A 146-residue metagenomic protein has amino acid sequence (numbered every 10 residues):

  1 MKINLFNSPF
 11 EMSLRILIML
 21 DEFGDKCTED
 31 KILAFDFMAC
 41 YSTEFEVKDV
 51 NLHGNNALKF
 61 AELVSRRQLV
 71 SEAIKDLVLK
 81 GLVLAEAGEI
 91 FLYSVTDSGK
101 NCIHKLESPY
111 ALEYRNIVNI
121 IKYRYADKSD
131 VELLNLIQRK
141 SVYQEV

Functional and structural regions predicted by a protein language model:
M1-K59: Short, amphipathic alpha-helical interface elements at domain boundaries that mediate macromolecular binding
I3-N7, E11-M12, L82, L133 (+2 more regions): Intrinsically disordered, low-complexity, basic-enriched segments
S42-E46, G81-L84, L106, Y110: Amphipathic alpha-helical interaction segments
A61-L63, A111: Accessory DNA-binding and partner-docking regions appended to nucleic-acid-acting proteins, especially the terminal
R67, A73, T96-S98: Alpha-helical ligand/cofactor-binding cores
S71-K80: Basic amphipathic alpha-helical segments that dock to polyanions
A85-P109: Accessory beta->alpha helical hairpin/"wing" motif in late/C-terminal subdomains of nucleic-acid enzymes
K100-L133, I137, V146: Short, amphipathic alpha-helical interaction segments positioned at domain boundaries
